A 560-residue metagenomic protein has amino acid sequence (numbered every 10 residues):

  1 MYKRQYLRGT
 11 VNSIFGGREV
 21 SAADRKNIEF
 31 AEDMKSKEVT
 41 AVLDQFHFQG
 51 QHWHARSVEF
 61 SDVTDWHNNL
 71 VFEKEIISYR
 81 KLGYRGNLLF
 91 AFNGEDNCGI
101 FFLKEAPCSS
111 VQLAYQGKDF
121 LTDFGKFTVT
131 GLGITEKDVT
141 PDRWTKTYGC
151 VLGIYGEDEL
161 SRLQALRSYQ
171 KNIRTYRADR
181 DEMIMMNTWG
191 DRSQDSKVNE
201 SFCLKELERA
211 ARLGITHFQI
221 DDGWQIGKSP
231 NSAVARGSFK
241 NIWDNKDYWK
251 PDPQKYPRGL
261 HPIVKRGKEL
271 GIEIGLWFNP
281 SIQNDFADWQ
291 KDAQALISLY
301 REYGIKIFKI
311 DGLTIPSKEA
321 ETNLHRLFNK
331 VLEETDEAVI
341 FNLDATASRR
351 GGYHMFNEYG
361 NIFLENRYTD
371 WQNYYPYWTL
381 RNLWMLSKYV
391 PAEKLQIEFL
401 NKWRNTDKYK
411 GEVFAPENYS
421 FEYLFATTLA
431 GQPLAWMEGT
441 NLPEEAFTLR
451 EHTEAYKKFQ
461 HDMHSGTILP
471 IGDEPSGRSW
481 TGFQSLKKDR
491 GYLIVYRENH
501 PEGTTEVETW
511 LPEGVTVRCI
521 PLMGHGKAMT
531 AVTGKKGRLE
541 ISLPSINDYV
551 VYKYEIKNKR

Functional and structural regions predicted by a protein language model:
K3-R167, T509, I520-G526, T530-G534 (+1 more regions): N-terminal accessory beta-strand-rich subdomains and adjacent acidic, glycine-rich linkers that precede catalytic cores
G9-V11, D24, D221-D222, L276-F278 (+2 more regions): Glycine-rich, histidine-containing beta strand-loop boundary motifs that form or position
K137, D142-W144, F328-T530, S542-K553: Active-site-proximal substrate-binding groove within the catalytic cores of carbohydrate-active enzymes
K146-Y148, Q219-I220, K309, I340-L343: A structural signal for short, well-ordered beta-strand segments and their strand-loop junctions that often border
G153-Y155, K553-R560: Short beta-strand-to-coil "C-cap" segments at the C-terminal boundary of structured domains/repeats, marking
S168-D181: N-terminal amphipathic alpha-helix/helix-capping segment at the start of soluble metabolic enzymes
D181-I307, G312-K318: Aromatic-lined carbohydrate-binding/catalytic grooves of carbohydrate-active enzymes
L260, A320-L327: Active-site-adjacent beta->alpha loops and helix N-cap segments on the catalytic face of soluble alpha/beta enzymes
